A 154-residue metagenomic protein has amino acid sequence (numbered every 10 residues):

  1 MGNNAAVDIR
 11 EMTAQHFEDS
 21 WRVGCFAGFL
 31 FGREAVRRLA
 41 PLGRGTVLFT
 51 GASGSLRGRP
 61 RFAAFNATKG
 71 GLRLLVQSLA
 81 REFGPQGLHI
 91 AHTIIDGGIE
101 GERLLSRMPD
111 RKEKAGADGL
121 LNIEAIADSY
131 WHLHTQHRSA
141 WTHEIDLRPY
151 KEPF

Functional and structural regions predicted by a protein language model:
M1-G2, G24, G45-A52, H89-T93: Structural signature of the Rossmann-like NAD(P)-dependent dehydrogenase/reductase core
N3-I9, L56-R59: Helix N-cap/beta-alpha junction loops of NAD(P)-dependent oxidoreductase domains
R10-F29, L48, L72: Catalytic Tyr-X3-Lys loop
H16, A27, A63, G71-L74 (+1 more regions): Conserved cofactor-binding/catalytic machinery of classical short-chain dehydrogenase/reductase
F31-A35: Hydrophobic positions on the long internal alpha-helix of Rossmann-like NAD(P)-dependent oxidoreductase domains
T46-G71, V76-Q77, R81-P85, I99: Catalytic loop of short-chain dehydrogenase/reductase
P85-G97, D110-F154: C-terminal helical subdomain
E102-D110: Short, flexible, mixed-charge acidic loops at enzyme active sites
